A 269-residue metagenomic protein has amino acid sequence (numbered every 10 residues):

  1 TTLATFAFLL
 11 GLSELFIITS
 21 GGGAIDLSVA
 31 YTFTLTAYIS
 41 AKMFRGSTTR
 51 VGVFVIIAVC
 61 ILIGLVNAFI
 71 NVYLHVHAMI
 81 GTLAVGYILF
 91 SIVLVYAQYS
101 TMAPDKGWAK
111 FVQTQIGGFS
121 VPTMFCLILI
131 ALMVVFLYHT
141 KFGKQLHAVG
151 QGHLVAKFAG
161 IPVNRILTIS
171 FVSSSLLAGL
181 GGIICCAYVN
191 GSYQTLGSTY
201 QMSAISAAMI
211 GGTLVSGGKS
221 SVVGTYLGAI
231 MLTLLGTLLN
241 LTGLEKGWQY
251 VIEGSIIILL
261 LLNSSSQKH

Functional and structural regions predicted by a protein language model:
T1-G46, T213, G217-K219, S255: Single transmembrane alpha-helix segments in multi-pass membrane proteins
A7, Y31-T32, R50-A58, I80 (+5 more regions): Hydrophobic alpha-helical transmembrane segments
E14, I57, G86-S91, F125-V135 (+4 more regions): Hydrophobic core segments of alpha-helical transmembrane domains in multi-pass membrane transport and ion-translocation
S47-G86, A131, L227-G228: Alpha-helical transmembrane segments within multi-pass membrane transporters and channels
T48-R50, F54, I63, N67 (+1 more regions): Helix-loop-helix "hairpin" substructures at the membrane interface of multi-pass membrane proteins
L74, A78-T140, I166-I169, Y188-G197: Transmembrane helix-bundle core of multi-pass membrane transporters and related energy-transducing complexes
A131, F158-R165, L235-H269: Cytosolic-side transmembrane-helix boundaries in multi-pass membrane proteins
A178, Y188-G254: Transmembrane alpha-helical segments in multi-pass inner-membrane proteins
